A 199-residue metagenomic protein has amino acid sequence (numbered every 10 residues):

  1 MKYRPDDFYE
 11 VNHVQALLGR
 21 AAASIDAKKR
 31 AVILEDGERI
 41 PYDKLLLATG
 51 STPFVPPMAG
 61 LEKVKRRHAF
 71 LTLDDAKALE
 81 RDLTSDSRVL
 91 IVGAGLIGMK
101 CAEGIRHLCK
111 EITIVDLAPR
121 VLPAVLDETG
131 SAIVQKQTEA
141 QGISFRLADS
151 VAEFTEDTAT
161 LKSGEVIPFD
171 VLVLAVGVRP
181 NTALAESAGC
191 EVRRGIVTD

Functional and structural regions predicted by a protein language model:
K2-L90, A159-V166, V173-A175, L184-S187 (+1 more regions): FAD-binding core/adjacent interface of flavoenzyme oxidoreductases
Y3-R4, D74, K100, I133 (+1 more regions): Short Gly/charged-rich anion-binding patches and loops
R4-P5, K100, D127, T155: General structural signal for secondary-structure boundaries
A16-I25, K29-I33, I40, H107-D199: A Rossmann-like FAD-binding core segment of flavoenzymes
S51-P53, D74, L96, V121 (+1 more regions): Residue-level detector of alpha-helix initiation sites
G60-L61, A94, E153: Residue-level detector of alpha-helical recognition elements and their boundaries
A78-L126: Rossmann-like NAD(P)H-binding beta-loop-alpha module
